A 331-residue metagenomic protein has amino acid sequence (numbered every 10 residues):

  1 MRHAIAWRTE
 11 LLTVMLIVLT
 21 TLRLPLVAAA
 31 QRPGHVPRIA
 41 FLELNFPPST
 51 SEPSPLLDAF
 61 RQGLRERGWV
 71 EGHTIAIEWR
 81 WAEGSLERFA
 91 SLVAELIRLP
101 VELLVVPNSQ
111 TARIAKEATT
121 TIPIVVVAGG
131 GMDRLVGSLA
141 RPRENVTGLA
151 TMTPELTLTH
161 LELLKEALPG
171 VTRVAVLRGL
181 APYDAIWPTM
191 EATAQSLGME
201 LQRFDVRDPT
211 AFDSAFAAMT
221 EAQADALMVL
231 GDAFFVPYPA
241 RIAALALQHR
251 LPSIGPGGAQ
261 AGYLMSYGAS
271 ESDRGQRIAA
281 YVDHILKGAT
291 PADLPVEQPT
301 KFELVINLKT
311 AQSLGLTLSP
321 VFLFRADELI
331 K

Functional and structural regions predicted by a protein language model:
M1-K331: Short hydrophobic alpha-helices and adjacent helix-cap/hinge residues
